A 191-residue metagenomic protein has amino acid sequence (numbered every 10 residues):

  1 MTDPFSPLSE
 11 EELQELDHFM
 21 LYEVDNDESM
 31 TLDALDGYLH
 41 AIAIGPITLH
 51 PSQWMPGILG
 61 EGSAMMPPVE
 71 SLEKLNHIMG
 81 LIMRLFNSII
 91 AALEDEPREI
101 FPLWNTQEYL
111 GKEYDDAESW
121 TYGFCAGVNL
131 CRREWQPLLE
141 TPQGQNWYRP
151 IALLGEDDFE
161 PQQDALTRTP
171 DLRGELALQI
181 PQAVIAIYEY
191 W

Functional and structural regions predicted by a protein language model:
M1-T121, C125-W191: Domain-length accessory/inserted modules outside core catalytic folds
